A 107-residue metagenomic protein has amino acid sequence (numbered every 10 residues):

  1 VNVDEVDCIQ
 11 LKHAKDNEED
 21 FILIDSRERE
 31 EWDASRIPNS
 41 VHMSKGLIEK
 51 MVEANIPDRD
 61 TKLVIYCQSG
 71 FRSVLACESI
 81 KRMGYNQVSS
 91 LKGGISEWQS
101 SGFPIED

Functional and structural regions predicted by a protein language model:
V1-I22, S26-K62, Q68-D107: Rhodanese-like catalytic fold shared by cysteine-dependent sulfurtransferases and DSP/PTP-type phosphatases
